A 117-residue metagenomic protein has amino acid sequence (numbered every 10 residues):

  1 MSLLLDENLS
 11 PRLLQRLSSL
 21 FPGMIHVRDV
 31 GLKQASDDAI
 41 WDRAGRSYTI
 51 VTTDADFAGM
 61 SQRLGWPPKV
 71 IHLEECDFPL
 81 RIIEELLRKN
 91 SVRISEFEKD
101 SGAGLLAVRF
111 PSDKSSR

Functional and structural regions predicted by a protein language model:
M1, V92-R117: Charged phosphate-binding loop/patch that engages nucleotide di/tri-phosphates or the phosphate backbone of nucleic
S2-Y48: N-terminal first-folded block
P11, F57-G59, K114: Glycine-rich nucleotide phosphate-binding loop and flanking beta-alpha elements of Rossmann-like dinucleotide-binding
S19, G65, E85-R93, A107-F110: Ribonuclease/tRNase effector modules and their secretory precursors
I25, V51, K69-I71, L106: Hydrophobic/aromatic beta-strand patches that form the interior of the parallel beta-sheet core in alpha/beta enzyme
R28, D54, L73-E75: Short beta->alpha connector loops at strand-helix junctions that form conserved, small/polar/Pro-enriched
A44-S61: Acidic, metal-binding active-site segment of PIN/NYN-like and related structure-specific nucleases
A58-N90: Mid-chain, well-packed structural core segment of small domains
